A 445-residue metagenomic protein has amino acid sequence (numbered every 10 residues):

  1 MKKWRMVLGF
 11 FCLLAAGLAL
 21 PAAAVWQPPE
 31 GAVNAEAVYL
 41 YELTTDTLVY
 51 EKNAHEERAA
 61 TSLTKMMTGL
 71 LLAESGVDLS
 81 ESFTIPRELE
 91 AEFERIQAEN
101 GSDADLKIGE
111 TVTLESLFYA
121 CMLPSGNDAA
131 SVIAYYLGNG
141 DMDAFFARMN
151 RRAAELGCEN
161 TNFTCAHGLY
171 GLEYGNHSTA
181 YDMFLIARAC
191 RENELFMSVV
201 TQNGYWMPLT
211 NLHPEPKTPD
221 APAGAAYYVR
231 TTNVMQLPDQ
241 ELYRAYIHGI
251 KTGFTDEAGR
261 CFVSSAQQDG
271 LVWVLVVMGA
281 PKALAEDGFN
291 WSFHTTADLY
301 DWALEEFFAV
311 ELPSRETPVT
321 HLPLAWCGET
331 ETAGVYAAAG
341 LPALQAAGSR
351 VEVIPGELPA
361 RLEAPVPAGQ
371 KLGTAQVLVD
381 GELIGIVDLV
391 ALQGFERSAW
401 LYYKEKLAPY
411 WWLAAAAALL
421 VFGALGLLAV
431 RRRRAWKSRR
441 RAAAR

Functional and structural regions predicted by a protein language model:
K3-V7, P409-W412: Alpha-helical transmembrane segments of integral membrane proteins
W4-A24, A418-L428: Sec-dependent N-terminal signal peptides of Gram-positive bacterial secreted proteins and lipoproteins
A22-Y181, L185-E194: Active-site-adjacent loops and short helices of periplasmic peptidoglycan-processing enzymes
C158-N162, Y174-A444: Domain-terminus/edge residues, biased toward the C-terminal soluble/receptor-binding domains of extracytoplasmic
